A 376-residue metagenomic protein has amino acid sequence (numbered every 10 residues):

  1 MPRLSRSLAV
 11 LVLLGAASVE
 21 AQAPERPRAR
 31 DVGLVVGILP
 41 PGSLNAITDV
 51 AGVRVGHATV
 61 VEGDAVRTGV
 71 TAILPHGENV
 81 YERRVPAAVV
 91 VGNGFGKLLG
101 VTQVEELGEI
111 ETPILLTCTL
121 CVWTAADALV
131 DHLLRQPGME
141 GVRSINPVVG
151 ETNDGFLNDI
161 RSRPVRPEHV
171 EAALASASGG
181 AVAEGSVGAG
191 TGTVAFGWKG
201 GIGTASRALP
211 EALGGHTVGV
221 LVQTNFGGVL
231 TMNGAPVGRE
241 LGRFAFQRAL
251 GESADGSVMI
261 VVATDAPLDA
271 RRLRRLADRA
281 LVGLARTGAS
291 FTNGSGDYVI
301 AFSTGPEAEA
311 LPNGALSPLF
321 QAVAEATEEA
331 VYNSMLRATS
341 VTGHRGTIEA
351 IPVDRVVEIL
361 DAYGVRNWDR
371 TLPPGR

Functional and structural regions predicted by a protein language model:
M1-L8: Bacterial N-terminal signal peptides that target proteins for export
L8-A9, R272: Residues at the start of alpha-helices and the adjacent loop-to-helix junctions
L11-E20: Hydrophobic h-region of N-terminal signal peptides that target proteins for export in Gram-negative bacteria
Q22-R376: Alpha/propeptide regions of enzymes that mature by internal proteolysis
